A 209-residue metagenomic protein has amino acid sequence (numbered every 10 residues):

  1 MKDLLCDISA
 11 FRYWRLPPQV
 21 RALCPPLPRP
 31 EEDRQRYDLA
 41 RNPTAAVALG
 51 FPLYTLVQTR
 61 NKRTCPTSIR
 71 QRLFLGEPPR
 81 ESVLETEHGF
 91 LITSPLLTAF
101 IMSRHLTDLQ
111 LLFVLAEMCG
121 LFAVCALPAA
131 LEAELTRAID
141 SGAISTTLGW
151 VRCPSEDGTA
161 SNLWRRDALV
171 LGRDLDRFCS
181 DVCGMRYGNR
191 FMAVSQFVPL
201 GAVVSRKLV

Functional and structural regions predicted by a protein language model:
M1-P199: Short gly/ser-rich loop at a beta-strand->alpha-helix junction or flexible surface loop bordering the NTP-binding
A202, R206-V209: Basic, amphipathic alpha-helical patches used to engage nucleic acids or provide basic targeting signals, exemplified
